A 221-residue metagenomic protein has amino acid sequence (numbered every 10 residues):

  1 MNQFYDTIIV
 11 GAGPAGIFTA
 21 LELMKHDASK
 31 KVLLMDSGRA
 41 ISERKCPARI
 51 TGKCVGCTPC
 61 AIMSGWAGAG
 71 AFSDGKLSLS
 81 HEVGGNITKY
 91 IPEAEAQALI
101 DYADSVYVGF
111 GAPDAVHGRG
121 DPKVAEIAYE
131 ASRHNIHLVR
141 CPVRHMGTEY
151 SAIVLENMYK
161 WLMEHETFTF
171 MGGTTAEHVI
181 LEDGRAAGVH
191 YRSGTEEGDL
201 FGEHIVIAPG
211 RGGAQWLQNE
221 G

Functional and structural regions predicted by a protein language model:
M1-G84, P122-A125, Y129, H134-E220: Residues forming the flavin
G56-C57, G65-H117: Dinucleotide-binding Rossmann-like beta1-alpha1 core, especially the glycine-rich loop that anchors the ADP
